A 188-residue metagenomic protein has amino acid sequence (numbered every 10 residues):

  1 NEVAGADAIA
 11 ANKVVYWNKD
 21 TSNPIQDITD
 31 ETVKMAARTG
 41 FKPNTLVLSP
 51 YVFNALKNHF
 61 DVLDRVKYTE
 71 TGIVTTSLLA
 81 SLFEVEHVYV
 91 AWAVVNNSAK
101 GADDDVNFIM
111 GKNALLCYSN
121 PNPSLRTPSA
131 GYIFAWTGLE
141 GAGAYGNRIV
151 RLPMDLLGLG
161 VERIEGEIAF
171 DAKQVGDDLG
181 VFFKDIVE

Functional and structural regions predicted by a protein language model:
E2-E86: Extended, solvent-exposed, turn-rich assembly/linker loops in the middle of proteins
V15-K19, L63, Y68-E188: Sequence/fold signature of self-assembling virion shell proteins
